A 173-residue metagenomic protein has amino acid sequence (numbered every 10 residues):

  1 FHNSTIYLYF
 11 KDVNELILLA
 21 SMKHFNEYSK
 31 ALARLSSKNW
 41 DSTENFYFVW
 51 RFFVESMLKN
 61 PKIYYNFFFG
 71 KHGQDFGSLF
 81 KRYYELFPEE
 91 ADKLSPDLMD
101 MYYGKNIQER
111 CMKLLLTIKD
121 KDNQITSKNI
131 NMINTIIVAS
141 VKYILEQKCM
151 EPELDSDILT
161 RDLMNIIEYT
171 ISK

Functional and structural regions predicted by a protein language model:
T5: Residues in the helix-turn-helix
L8-S36: An amphipathic alpha-helix adjacent to DNA-recognition modules
I17, S21, F25, D100-G104 (+2 more regions): Amphipathic, non-transmembrane alpha-helical scaffold segments
L19, N66-G73, I136, S140: Short acidic/histidine-centered micro-motifs embedded in hydrophobic/aromatic stretches that mark compact functional
E44-E85: Helical hydrophobic small-molecule/effector-binding pocket
Q74-D120: Amphipathic alpha-helical packing segments from all-alpha helical-bundle domains
K105-K173: C-terminal peripheral helix-coil segments that are non-catalytic and often amphipathic
